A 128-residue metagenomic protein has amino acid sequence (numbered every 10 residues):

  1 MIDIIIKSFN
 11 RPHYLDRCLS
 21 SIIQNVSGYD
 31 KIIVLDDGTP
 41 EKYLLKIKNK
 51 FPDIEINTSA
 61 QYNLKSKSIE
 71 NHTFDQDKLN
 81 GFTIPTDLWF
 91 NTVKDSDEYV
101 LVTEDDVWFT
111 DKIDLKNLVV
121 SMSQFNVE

Functional and structural regions predicted by a protein language model:
M1-S20: N-proximal low-complexity "stem/linker" segments adjacent to membrane-targeting elements
I4-I6, V34, V102: Structural beta-sheet core signal
H13-Y14, T39-L45: Short, charged/polar "capping" segments at the starts of alpha-helices and the immediately preceding loops
S20-Y29: Short, acidic, metal-binding catalytic loop of nucleotide-sugar glycosyltransferases
Y29-T39, T58-Y62: Short beta-strand/loop segment that forms part of the nucleotide-sugar
K42-S96: Active-site-proximal specificity loops/subdomain of glycosyltransferases
D97-W108: Short beta-strand-to-loop acidic/aromatic patch adjacent to the donor-nucleotide binding site
D111-E128: Conserved donor-nucleotide/metal-binding helix-loop-beta segment in metal-dependent transferases, i.e., the alpha-helix
